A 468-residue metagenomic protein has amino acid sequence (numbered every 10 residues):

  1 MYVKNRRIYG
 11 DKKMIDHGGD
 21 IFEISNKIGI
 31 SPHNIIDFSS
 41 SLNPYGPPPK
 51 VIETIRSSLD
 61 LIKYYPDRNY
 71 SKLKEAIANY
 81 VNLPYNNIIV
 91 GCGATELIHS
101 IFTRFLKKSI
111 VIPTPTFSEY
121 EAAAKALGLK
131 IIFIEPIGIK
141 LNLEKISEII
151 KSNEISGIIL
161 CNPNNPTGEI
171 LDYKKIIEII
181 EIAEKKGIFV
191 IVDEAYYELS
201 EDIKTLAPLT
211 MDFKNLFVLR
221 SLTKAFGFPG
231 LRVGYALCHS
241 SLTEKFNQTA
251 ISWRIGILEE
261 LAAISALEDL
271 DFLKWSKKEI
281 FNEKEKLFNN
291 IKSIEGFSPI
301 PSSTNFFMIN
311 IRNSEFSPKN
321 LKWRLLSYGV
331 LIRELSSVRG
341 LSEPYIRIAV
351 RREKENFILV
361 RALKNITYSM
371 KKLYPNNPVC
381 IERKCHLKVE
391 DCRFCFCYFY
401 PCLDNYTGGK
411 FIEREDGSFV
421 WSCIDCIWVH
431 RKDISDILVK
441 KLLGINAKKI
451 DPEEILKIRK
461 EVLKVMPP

Functional and structural regions predicted by a protein language model:
M1-Y64, N153-E154: N-terminal "arm"/small-domain region of PLP-dependent enzymes with the aminotransferase-like
Y9, T103-L160: PLP-dependent aminotransferase-like
S39, M308-E315, Y328-K364: Conserved PLP-binding active-site segment of the aspartate aminotransferase-like
P47-V51, N69, N215-S293, S298-I300: PLP-dependent aminotransferase class I/II
K63-P66, S71-S109: Phosphate-binding glycine-rich loop
K125, L141-E154, P166-F228: Active-site pre-lysine segment of PLP-dependent enzymes
F281, I294-Y328, V350: Conserved PLP-binding catalytic core of the aspartate aminotransferase-like
Y368-P468: Cysteine-centered metal-binding/redox modules
